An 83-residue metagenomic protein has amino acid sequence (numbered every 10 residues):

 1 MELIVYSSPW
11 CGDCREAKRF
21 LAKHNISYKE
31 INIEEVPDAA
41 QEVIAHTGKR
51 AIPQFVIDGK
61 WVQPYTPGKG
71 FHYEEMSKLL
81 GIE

Functional and structural regions predicted by a protein language model:
M1-I26: Local sequence-structure signature of Cys/Sec-based thiol-disulfide redox active-site neighborhoods
G12, D38, F71: Short alpha-helical
G12, E34, Q63: Nucleotide phosphate-binding site architecture
R15, R19, Q41, E74: Alpha-helical elements of the RecA-like P-loop NTPase motor core of helicases
Y28-E30, W61: Conserved beta-strand scaffold positions in the cores of enzyme catalytic domains, especially in NTP/NDP-utilizing
N32-R50, V56, K78-E83: Thioredoxin-like thiol-disulfide oxidoreductase module
I44-A51, V62-G68: Thiol/disulfide oxidoreductase modules built on the thioredoxin-like
I57-E83: Non-catalytic, surface beta->alpha helical segment in thiol-disulfide oxidoreductase systems
